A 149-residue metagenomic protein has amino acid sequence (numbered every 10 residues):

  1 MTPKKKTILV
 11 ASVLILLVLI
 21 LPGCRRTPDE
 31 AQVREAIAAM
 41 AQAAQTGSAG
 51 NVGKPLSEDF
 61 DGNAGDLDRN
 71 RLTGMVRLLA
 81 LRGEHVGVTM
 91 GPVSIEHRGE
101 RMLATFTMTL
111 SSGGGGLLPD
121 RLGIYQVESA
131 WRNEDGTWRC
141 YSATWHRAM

Functional and structural regions predicted by a protein language model:
T2-S12: Bacterial N-terminal signal peptides that target proteins for export
L21-G23: C-terminal motif of bacterial Sec signal peptides marking the signal peptidase cleavage site
R25-R26, L103, R121-M149: Short beta-strand edge/turn micro-motifs at domain boundaries
D29-M40: Short, low-complexity, disordered segments immediately C-terminal to signal peptides in bacterial exported proteins
A36, T46-D59, N63: Short, well-ordered alpha-helical segments enriched in acidic and aromatic residues
D59-T89: Extracytoplasmic/periplasmic/luminal assembly and interaction segments in envelope/secretory/respiratory proteins
R77-R121: Surface-exposed, charged secondary-structure patches
